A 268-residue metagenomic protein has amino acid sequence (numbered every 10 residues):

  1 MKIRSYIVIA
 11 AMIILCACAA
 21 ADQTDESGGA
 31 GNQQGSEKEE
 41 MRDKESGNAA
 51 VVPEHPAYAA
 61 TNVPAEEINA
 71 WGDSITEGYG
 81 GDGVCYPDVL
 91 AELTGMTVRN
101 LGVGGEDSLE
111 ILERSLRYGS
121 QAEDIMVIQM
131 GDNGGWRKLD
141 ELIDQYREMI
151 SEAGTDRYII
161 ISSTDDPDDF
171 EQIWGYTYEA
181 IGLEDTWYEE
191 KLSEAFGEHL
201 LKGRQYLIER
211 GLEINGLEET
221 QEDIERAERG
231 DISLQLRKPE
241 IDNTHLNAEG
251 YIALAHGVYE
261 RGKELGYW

Functional and structural regions predicted by a protein language model:
M1-I7: Bacterial N-terminal signal peptides that target proteins for export
A11-I13: Core hydrophobic alpha-helical membrane-spanning segments
L15-A17: C-terminal motif of bacterial Sec signal peptides marking the signal peptidase cleavage site
A19-E26: Bacterial lipoprotein signal-peptidase II cleavage site
D22, N32-Q33, I128: Intrinsically disordered, low-complexity regions enriched in polar/acidic and amide residues
G31-G104, E113-A122: Serine-esterase "nucleophile elbow" of acetyl-processing enzymes
L93, L112-W268: Alpha-helical cap/lid subdomain in secreted, periplasmic, or secretory-pathway luminal O-acyl-processing enzymes
